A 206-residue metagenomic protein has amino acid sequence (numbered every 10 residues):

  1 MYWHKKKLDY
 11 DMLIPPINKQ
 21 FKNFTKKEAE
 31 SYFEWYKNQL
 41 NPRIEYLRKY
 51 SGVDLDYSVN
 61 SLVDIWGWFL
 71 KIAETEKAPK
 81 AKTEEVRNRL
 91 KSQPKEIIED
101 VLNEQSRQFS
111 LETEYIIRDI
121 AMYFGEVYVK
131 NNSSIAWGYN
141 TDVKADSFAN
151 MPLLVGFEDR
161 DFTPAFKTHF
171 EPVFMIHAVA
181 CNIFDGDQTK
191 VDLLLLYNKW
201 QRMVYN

Functional and structural regions predicted by a protein language model:
M1-S110, V204-N206: The feature captures two recurrent sequence modes
A29, A73, A78-A81, A121 (+5 more regions): A sequence-composition feature that detects small, non-aromatic residues
G67, R118-K130, F174-N182: Short, hydrophobic/amphipathic alpha-helical patches that form generic packing surfaces within helical domains
E85-S147: Aromatic- and glycine-enriched beta-alpha-beta binding-site module
K144-N206: A recognition module on extended beta-rich or small alphabeta surfaces enriched in W/G with H and D/E
